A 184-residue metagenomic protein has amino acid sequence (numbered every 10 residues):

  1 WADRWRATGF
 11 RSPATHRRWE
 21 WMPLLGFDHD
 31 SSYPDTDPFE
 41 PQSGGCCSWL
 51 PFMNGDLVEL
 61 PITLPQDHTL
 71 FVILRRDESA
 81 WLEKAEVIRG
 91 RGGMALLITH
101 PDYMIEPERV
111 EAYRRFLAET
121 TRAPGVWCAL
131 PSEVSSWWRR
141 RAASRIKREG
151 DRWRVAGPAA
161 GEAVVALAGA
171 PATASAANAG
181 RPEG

Functional and structural regions predicted by a protein language model:
W1, D30-P34, H68-L70, H100 (+2 more regions): N-terminal start-of-chain detector that recognizes signal peptides and the immediate post-cleavage beginning
W1-W19, P23-P34, R145-G184: Carbohydrate-active enzymes and regulators
R4-G93: Active-site-adjacent pocket scaffolds in enzyme catalytic domains
Q66, L130, R181-G184: General structural signal for secondary-structure boundaries
E78-L167, P171-N178: C-terminal domain-boundary segment and adjacent tail
